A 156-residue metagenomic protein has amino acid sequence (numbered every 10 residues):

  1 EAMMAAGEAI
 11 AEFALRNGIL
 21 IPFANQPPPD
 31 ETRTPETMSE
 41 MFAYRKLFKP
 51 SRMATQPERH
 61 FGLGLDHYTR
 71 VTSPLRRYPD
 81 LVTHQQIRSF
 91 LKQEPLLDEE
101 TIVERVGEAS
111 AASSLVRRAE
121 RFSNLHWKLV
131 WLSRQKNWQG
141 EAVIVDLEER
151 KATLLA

Functional and structural regions predicted by a protein language model:
E1-A2, A11, L15, I19: N-terminal assembly/transducer modules of large multi-domain enzymes, emphasizing dimerization/partner-binding
M3, I19-P22, E141, K151: Beta-sheet entry/capping signal
E8-A9, P28, P35-A156: Structured C-terminal cores of nucleic-acid metabolism proteins
L15-P27, P95-L96: Short, glycine/acidic-rich hinge or "gate" loops at secondary-structure transitions that mediate conformational
